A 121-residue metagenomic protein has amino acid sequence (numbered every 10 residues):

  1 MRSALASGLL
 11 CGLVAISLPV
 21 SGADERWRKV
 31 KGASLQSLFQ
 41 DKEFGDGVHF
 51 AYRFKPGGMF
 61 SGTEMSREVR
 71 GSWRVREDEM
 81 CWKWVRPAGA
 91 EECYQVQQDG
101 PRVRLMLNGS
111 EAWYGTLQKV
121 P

Functional and structural regions predicted by a protein language model:
L5-L9, S17-S72, R76-P121: Lipid interaction determinants
